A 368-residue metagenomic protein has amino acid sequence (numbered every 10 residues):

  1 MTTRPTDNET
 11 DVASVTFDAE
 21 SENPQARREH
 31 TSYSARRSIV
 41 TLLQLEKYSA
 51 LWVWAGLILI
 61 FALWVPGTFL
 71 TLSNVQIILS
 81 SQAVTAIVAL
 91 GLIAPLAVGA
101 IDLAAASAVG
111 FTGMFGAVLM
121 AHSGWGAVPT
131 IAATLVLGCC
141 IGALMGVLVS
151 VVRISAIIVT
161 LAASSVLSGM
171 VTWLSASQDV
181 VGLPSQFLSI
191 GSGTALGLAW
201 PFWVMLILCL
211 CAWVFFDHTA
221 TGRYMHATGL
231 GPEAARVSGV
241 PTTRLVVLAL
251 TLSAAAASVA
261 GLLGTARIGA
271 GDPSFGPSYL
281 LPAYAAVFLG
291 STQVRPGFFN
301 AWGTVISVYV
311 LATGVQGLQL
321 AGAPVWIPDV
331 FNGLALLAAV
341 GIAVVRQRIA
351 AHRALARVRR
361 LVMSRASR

Functional and structural regions predicted by a protein language model:
T2-L59, V237-R244, G314-R368: Cytosolic-side transmembrane-helix boundaries in multi-pass membrane proteins
V40-L42, L96-I101, M120-H122, G126 (+5 more regions): Short loop segments and helix-boundary regions at transmembrane helix junctions of multi-pass inner-membrane proteins
Y48-W52, I78, A86, S107-F111 (+8 more regions): Hydrophobic alpha-helical transmembrane segments
A50-L63, G91-L92, S164-S168, V204-W213 (+4 more regions): Hydrophobic core segments of alpha-helical transmembrane domains in multi-pass membrane transport and ion-translocation
A55-S123, V147-I154, V287-A301, L334: Single transmembrane alpha-helix segments in multi-pass membrane proteins
W125-T130, T134, C140-M145, V149 (+1 more regions): Helix-loop-helix "hairpin" substructures at the membrane interface of multi-pass membrane proteins
V152, A156-H218, L245-L248, R267-G276 (+2 more regions): Transmembrane helix-bundle core of multi-pass membrane transporters and related energy-transducing complexes
A257, R267-N332: Transmembrane alpha-helical segments in multi-pass inner-membrane proteins
